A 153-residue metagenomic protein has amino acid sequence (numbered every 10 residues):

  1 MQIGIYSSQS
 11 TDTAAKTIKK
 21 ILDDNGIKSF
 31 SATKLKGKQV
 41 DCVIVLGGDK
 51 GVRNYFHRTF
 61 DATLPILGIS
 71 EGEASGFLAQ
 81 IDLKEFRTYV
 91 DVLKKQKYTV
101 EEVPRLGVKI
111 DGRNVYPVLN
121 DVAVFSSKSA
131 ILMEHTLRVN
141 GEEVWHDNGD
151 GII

Functional and structural regions predicted by a protein language model:
M1, K38-Q39, A62, E71 (+2 more regions): Residue-level preference for short coil/turn positions at secondary-structure junctions
M1-L46, G51-R58, I81-V100, I110-Y116: ATP/NTP phosphate-donor binding region
Y55-E71: A short, gly/pro- and small-residue-rich
G72-G151: Catalytic core of DAGKc-family lipid kinases
